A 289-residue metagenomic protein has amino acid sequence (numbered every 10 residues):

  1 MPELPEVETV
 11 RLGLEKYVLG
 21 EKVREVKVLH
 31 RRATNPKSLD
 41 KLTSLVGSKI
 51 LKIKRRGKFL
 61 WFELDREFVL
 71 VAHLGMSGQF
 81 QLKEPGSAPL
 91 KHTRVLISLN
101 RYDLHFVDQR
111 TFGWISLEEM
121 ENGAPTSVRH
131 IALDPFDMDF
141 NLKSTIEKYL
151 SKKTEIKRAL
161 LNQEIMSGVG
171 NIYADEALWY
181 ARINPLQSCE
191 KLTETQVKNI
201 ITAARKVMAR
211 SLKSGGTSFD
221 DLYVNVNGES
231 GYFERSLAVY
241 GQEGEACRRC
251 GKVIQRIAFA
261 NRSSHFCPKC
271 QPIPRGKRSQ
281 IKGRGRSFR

Functional and structural regions predicted by a protein language model:
M1-L117, S287-R289: Gly/Gly-Pro- and Ser/Thr-rich, intrinsically disordered tail segments characteristic of DNA damage-repair and tolerance
M1-L4, P135, D139, I146 (+1 more regions): Generic detection of long, well-ordered alpha-helical segments
R11, E15, T43, K143-E147 (+2 more regions): Generic detector of well-ordered alpha-helical segments enriched in charged/polar residues, highlighting helical
K22-D40, K54, F59, K148-R289: Basic, nucleic-acid-binding surfaces and adjacent catalytic neighborhoods in DNA/RNA-processing proteins
L45, V128-I131, I183, L237: Short clusters of hydrophobic/aromatic residues that line enzyme substrate/ligand-binding pockets
L70-G168, Y173-Y180, S188: Phosphate/anion-contacting hairpin/loop surfaces
